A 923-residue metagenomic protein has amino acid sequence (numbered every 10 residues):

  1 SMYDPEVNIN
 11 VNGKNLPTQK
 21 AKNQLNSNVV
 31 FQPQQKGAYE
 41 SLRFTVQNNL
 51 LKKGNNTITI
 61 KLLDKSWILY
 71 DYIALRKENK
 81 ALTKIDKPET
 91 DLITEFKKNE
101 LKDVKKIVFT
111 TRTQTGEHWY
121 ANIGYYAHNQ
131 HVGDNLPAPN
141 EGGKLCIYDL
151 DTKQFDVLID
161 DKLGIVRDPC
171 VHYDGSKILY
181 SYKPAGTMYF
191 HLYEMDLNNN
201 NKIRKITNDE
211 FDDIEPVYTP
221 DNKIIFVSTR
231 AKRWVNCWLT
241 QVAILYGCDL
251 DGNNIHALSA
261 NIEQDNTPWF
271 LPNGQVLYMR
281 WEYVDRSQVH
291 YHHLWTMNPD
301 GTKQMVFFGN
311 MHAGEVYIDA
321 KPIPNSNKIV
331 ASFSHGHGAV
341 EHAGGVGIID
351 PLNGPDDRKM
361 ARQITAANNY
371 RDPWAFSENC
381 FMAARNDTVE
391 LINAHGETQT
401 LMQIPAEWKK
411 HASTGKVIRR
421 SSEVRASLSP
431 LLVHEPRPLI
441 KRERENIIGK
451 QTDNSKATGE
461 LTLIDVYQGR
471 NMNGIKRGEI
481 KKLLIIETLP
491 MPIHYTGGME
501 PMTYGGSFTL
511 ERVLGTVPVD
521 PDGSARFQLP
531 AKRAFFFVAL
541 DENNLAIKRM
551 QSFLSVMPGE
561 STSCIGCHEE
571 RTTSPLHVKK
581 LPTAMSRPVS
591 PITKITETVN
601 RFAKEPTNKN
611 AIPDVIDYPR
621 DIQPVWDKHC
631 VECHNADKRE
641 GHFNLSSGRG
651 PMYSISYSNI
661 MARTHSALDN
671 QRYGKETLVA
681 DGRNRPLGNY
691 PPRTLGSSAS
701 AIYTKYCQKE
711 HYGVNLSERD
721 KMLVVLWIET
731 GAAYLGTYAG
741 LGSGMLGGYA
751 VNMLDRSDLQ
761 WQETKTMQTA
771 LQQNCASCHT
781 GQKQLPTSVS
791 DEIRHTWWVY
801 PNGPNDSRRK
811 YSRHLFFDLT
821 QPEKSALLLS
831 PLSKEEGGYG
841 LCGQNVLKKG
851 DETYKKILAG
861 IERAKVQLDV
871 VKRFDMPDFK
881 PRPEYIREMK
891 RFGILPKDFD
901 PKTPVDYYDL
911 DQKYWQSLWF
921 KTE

Functional and structural regions predicted by a protein language model:
M2-K80: Beta-strand-rich ligand-recognition modules
Y3-V7, D71, G143, E479-L484 (+2 more regions): Short beta-strand/loop motifs in extracellular/secreted proteins, especially within beta-sandwich accessory domains
K14-Q34, I404, G497-V519, S646-R649: Solvent-exposed serine/threonine-rich low-complexity stretches and specific carbohydrate-binding patches
F31-A38, P518-P521, V556-P558, D818: Short proline/glycine- and polar residue-rich coil/turn motifs
E40-K52, D520-F527, K705-N715, G840-K848: Signal that preferentially marks extracellular ectodomain short beta-strand elements of beta-sandwich modules
S41-R43, W67, Y72, V157 (+3 more regions): Well-ordered beta-strand positions in beta-sheet-rich domains
D86-D522, Q528, I547-S555, G559-S563 (+2 more regions): Sequence signature of WD/YWTD-type beta-propeller architectures
K87-T94, K98, K102-V104, E117 (+9 more regions): Aromatic- and Gly/Pro-enriched helix-to-coil junctions and flexible linker segments
